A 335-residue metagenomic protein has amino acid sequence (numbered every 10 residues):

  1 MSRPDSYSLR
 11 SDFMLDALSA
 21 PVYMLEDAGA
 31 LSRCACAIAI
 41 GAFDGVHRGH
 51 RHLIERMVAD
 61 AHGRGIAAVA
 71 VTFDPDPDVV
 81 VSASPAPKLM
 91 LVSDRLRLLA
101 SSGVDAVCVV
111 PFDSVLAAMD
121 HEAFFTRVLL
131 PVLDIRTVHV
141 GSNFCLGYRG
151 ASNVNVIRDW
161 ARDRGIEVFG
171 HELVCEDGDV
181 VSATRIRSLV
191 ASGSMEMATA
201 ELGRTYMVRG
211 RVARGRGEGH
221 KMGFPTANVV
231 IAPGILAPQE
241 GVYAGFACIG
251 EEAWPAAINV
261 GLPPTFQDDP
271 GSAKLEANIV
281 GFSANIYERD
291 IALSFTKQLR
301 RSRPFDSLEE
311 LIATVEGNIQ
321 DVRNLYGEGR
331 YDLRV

Functional and structural regions predicted by a protein language model:
M1-C36: Positively charged, low-complexity intrinsically disordered leader regions
S2-R3, G215-V335: Phosphate/ribose-recognition catalytic cores of enzymes acting on nucleotide-derived substrates
Y23-L25, V107-V110, E167-H171: General small-molecule cofactor/ligand-binding pocket signal
A28-L91: N-terminal catalytic cores of NTP/NDP-binding nucleotidyl/phosphoryl-transfer enzymes
H47, L99, V138, A198 (+2 more regions): Residue-level signal for inorganic ion chemistry
G65-V69, D105-A106, E167: Residues at the starts of beta-strands that form the adenosine-phosphate
V79-R164: N-terminal Rossmann-like or analogous alpha/beta NTP/dinucleotide-binding catalytic cores that position adenine
A161-G261: Glycine-rich, Lys/Arg-enriched anion-binding loops that position phosphate/diphosphate groups for phosphoryl
